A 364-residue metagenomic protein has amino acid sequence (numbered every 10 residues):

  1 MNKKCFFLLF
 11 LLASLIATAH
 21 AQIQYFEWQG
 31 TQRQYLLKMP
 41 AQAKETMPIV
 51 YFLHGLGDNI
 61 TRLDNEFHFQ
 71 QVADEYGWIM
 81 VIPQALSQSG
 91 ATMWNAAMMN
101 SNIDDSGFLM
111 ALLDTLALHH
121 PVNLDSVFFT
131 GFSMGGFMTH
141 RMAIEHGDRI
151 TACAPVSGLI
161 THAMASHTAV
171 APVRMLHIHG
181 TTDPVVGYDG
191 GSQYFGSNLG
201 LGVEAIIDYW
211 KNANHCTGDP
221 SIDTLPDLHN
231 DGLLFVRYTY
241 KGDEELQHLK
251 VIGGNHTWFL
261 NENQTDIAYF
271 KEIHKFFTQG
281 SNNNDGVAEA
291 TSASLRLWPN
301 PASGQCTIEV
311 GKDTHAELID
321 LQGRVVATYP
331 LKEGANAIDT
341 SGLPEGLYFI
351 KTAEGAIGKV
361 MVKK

Functional and structural regions predicted by a protein language model:
A19-I49, E75, V127-I160, A205 (+4 more regions): A domain-start/cap signature at the N-terminus of enzymes
Y25-M39, K44-F128, M138, E145 (+2 more regions): Serine-hydrolase catalytic machinery in alpha/beta-hydrolase-like enzymes
W28, S303, H315, V325-L343 (+1 more regions): Glycine-centered tight-turn motifs at strand-turn-strand junctions
H177-H179, D183: Short beta-strand/loop motif that positions the catalytic acidic residue of the alpha/beta-hydrolase fold
T217, Q279-W298: Residue-level detector of functionally pivotal "anchor" positions at catalytic/ligand-binding pockets or at interdomain
T265-N283: Catalytic active-site module of serine/aspartate enzymes centered on a nucleophile-bearing elbow/loop
I319-V326, Y348: Short, glycine-anchored, charge-dense loop/turn motifs used at functional sites
E345-K364: C-terminal tail/sorting-segment detector
